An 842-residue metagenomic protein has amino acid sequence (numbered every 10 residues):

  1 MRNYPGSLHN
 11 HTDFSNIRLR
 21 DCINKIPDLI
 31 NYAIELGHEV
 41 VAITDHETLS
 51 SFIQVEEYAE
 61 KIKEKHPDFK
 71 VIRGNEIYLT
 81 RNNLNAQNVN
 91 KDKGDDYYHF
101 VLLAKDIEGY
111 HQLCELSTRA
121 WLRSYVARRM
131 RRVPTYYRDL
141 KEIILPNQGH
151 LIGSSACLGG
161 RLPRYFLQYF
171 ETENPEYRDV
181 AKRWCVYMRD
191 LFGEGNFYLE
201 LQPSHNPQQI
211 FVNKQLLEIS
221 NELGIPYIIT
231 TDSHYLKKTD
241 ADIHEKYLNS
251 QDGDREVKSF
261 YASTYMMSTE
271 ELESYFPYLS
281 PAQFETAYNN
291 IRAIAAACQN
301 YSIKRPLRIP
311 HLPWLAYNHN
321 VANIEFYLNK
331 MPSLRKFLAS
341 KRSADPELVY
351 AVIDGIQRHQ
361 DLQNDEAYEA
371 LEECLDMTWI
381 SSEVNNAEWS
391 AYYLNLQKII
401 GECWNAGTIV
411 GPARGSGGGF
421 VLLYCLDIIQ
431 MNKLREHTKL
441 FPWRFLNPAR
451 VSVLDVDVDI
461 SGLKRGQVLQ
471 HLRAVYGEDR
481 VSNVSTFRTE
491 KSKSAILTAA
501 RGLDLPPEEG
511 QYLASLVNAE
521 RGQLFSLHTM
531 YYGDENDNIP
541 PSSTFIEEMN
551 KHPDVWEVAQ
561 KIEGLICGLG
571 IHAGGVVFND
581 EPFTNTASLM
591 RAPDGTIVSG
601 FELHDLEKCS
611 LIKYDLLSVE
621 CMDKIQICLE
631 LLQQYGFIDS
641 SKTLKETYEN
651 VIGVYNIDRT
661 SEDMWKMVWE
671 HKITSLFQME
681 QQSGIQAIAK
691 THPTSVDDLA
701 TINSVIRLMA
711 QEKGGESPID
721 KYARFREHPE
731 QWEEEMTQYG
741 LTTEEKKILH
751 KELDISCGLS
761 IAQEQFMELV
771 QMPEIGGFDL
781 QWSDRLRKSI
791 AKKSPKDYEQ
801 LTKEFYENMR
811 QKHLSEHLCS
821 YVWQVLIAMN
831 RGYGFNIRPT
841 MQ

Functional and structural regions predicted by a protein language model:
M1-Q842: Alpha-helical scaffold/interaction cores of sigma-54-like transcription cofactors and many family A DNA polymerases
